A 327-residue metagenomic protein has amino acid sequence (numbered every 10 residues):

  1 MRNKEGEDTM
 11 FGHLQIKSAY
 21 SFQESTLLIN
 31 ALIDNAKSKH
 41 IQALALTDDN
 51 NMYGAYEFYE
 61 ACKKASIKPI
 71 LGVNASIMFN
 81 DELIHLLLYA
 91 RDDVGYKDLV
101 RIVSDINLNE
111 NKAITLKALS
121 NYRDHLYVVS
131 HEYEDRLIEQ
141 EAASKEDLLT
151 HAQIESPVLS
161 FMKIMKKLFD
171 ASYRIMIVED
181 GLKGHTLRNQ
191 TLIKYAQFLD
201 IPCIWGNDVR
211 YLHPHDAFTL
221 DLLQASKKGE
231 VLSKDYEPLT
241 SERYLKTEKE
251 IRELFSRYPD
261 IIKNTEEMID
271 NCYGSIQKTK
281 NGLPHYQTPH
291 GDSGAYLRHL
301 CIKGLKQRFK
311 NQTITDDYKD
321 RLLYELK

Functional and structural regions predicted by a protein language model:
R2-K327: Phosphodiester-processing cores and adjacent nucleic acid-binding clamps
